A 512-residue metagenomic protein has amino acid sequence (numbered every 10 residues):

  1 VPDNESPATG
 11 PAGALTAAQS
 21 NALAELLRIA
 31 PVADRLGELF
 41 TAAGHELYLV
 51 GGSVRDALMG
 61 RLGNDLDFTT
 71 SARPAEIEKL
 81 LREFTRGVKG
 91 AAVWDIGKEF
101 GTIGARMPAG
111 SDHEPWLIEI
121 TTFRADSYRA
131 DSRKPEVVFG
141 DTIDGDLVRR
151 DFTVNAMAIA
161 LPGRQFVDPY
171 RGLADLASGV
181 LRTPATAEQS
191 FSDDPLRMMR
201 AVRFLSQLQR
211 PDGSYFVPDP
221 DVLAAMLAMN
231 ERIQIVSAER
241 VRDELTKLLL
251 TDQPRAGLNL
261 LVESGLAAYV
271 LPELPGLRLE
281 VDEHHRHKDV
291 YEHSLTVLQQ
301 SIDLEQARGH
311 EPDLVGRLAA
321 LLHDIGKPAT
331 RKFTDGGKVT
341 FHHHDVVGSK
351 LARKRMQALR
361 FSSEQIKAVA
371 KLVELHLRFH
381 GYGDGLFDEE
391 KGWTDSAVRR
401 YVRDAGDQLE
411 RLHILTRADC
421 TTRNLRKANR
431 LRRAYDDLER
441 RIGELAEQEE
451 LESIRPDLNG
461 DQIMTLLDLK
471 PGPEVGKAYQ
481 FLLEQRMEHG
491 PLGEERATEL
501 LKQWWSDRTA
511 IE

Functional and structural regions predicted by a protein language model:
V1-E512: Catalytic cores of the polymerase beta-like nucleotidyltransferase superfamily and closely associated nucleotide
